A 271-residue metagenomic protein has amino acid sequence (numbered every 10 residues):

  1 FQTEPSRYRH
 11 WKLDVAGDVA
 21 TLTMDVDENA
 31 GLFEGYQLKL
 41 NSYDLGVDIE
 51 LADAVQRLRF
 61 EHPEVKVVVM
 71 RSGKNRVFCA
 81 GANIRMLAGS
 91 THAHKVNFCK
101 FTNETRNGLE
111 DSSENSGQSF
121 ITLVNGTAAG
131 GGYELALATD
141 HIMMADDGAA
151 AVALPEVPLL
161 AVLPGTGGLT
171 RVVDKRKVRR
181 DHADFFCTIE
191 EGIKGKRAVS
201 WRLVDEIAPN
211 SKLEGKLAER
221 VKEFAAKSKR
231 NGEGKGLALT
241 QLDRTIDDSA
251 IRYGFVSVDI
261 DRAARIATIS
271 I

Functional and structural regions predicted by a protein language model:
F1-G31, E134-L137, K177-I271: Amphipathic alpha-helical segments at domain termini/boundaries
F1-T3, V47-I49, C99-T102, G131 (+4 more regions): A short linear-motif detector with a strong N-terminal bias
P5-Y8, F33-L38, D48-E50, T105: Extended N-terminal export/anchoring regions of large proteins
G17-M24, D44-A93, N103-L123, A145-A149 (+1 more regions): A structural preference for short, pocket-lining loop segments at secondary-structure junctions
T23, N29-F33, V77-G81, A153 (+1 more regions): Short acidic/His/Gly/Ser-rich catalytic and metal-binding motifs that mark active-site loops of diverse hydrolases
V26-D44: A solvent-exposed, charged loop/short amphipathic helix patch at secondary-structure junctions
Q37, N83-M86, L135-A138: Short, glycine/charged-enriched secondary-structure capping and boundary segments
S90-E233: Conserved catalytic cores of soluble enzyme domains, especially glycine-rich substrate-binding beta-alpha loops
